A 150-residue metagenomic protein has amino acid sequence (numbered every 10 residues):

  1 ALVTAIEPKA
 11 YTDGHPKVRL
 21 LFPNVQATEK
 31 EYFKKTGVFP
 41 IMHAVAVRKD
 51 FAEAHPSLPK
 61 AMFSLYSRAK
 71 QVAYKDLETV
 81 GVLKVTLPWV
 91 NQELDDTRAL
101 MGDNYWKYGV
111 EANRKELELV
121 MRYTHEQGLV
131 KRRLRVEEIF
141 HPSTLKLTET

Functional and structural regions predicted by a protein language model:
A1-E78: Pocket-lining segment of extracytoplasmic ligand-binding domains
T4, T12, T28, T36 (+6 more regions): Residue-identity detector for threonine
H15, A61-F63, R68, E78 (+5 more regions): Generic preference for flexible, low-structure residues
V18, K30, T36, R48-K49 (+5 more regions): Generic secondary-structure boundary/loop-capping signal
L20-V25, Y32, V90-E93, G109-K115 (+1 more regions): General structural signal for secondary-structure boundaries
A46, F51-E126: Secondary-structure end/capping motifs
G109-T150: Long, low-complexity C-terminal extensions of enzymes
